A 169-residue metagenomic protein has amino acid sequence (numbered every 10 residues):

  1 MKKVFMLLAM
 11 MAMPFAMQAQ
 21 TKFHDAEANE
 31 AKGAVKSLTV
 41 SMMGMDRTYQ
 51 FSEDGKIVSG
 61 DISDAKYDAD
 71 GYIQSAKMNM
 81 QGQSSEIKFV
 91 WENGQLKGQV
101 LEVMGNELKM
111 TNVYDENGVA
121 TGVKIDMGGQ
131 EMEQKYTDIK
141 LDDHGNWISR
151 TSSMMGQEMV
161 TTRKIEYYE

Functional and structural regions predicted by a protein language model:
M1-K22: Bacterial Sec-dependent N-terminal signal peptides
Q20-E169: Buried hydrophobic residues that stabilize the cores of well-folded domains
